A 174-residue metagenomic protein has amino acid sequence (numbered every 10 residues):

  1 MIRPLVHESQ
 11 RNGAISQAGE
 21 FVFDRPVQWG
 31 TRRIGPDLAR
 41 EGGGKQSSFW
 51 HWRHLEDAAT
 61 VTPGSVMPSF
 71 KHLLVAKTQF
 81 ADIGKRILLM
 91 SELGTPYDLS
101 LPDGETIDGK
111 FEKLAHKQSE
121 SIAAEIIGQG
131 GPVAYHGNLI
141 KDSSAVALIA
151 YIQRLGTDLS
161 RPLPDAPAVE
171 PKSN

Functional and structural regions predicted by a protein language model:
M1, H7-R11, V66-M67, S160-D165: Short, solvent-exposed loop/turn and secondary-structure capping segments
M1-I2, L148: Sequence/structural segment immediately N-terminal to covalent heme-attachment motifs in c-type and related
I2, S69-K71, Q153: A mature extracytoplasmic/lumenal domain signature
V6-H7, E170: Short secondary-structure boundary/hinge segments and terminal tails
E8-S144: Electron-transfer interface patches adjacent to heme c in soluble/periplasmic c-type cytochromes and di-/multiheme
N138, I149, Q153-N174: N-terminal export/targeting leaders of redox proteins
